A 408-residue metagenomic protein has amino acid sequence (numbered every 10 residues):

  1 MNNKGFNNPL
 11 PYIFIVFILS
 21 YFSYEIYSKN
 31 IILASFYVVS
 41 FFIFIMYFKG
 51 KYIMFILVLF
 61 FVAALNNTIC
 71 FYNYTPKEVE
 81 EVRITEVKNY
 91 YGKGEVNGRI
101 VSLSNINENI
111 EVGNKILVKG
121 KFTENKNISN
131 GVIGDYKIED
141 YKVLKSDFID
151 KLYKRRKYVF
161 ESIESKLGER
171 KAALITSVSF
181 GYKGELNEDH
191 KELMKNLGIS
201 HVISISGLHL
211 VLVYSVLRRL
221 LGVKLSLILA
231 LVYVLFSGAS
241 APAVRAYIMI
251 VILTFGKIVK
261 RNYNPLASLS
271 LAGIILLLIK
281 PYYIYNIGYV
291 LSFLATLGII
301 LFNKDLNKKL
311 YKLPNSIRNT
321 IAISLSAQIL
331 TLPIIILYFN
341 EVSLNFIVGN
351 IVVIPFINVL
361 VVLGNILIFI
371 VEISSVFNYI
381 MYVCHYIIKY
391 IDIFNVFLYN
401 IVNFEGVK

Functional and structural regions predicted by a protein language model:
M1-N73, V396, N400: N-terminal leader/targeting segments
N8-L10, I26-I32, L197-H209, F236-M249 (+2 more regions): Membrane-interface micro-motifs in multi-pass membrane enzymes
F14-F17, P242-K408: Internal transmembrane alpha-helical bundles of multi-pass membrane proteins
N73-Y90: Structural detector for short beta-strands of small beta-barrel domains
V96, N127-I149: OB-fold/S1-family single-stranded nucleic acid-binding modules
N97-V112: Beta-strand/loop nucleic-acid-binding surfaces
V112-G134: Flexible glycine-rich surface loops and low-complexity tracts that mediate binding to linear polymers
E139-M249, T254-F255: Aromatic-rich juxtamembrane segments at the membrane interface
